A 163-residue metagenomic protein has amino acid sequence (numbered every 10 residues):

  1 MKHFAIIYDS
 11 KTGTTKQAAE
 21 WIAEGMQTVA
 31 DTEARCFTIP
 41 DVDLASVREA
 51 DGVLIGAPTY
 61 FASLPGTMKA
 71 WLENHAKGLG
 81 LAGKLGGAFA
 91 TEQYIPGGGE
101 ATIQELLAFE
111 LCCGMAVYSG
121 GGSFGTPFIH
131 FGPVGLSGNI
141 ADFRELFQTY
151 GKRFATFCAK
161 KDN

Functional and structural regions predicted by a protein language model:
K2-V29: N-terminal beta1-alpha1 ligand-phosphate binding loop
I7-D9, F37, F89: Short hydrophobic segments within beta-strands
G25-T32, G78-G80: Short helix-capping segments at alpha-helix termini
V29, S119-N163: Glycine-rich phosphate/pyrophosphate-binding loop and the adjoining helix
T32-P40: Short gly/ser/thr-rich secondary-structure transition/capping motifs
I39-S123: Helix-loop-strand module that forms the ligand-binding subsite of alpha/beta enzymes
